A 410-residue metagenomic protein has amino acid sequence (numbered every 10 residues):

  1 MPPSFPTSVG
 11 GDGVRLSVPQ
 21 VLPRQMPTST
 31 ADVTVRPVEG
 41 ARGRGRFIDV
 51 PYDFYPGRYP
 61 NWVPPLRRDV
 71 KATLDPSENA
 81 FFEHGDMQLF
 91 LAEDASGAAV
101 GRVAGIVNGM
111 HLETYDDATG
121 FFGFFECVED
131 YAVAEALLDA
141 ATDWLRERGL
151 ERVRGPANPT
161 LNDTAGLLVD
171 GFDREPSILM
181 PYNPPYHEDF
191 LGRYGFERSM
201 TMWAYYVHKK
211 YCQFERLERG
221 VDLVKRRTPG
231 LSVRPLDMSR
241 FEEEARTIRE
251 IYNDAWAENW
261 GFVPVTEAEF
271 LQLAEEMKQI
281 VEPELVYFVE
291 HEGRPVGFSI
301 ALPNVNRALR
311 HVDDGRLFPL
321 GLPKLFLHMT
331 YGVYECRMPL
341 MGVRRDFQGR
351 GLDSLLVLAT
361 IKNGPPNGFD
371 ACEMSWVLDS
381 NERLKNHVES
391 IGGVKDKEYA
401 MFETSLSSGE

Functional and structural regions predicted by a protein language model:
P2-S8, V14-N61: Generic start-of-chain signal for non-secretory N-termini
P2-S8, V14-P27, A134-S232, A400-L406: Acyl-donor-binding surface of acyltransferase catalytic domains
T34-R46, S232-T247: A short beta-loop-alpha structural element at the N-terminal edge of CoA-dependent acyl/N-acetyltransferase catalytic
R44, A99, G109-L112, L161-D163 (+7 more regions): Flexible loop/turn segments at secondary-structure boundaries
P51-A95, V103-E113, P235, R240-G342: A conserved beta-strand-loop-helix scaffold within acyl/acetyltransferase catalytic domains
E78, I106-M110, R310-H311, M341 (+2 more regions): Alpha-helical subdomain
E113-G195, M200, D313-S390: Acyl-donor binding region in acyl/amide transferases
